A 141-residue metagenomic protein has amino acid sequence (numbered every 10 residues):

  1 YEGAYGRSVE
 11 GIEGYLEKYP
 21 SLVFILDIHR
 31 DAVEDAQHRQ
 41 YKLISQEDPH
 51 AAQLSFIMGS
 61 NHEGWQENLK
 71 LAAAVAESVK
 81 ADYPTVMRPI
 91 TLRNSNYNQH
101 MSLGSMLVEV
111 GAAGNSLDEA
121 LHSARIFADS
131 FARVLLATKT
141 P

Functional and structural regions predicted by a protein language model:
Y1-G6, I12-G14, I57-Q66, E109-D118: Second-shell loop/turn segments in exported
Y1-K42: Catalytic-core regions of hydrolytic enzymes
G6-E13, L69-A76, S105, L121-A128: Extracytoplasmic/secreted envelope proteins and their assembly/folding machinery, especially bacterial periplasmic
Y19-F24, Q53, T85-V86, L103-G104: Loop/turn elements at helix/coil->beta-strand transitions in domains of secreted/extracellular proteins
R30-D35, N61-G64, S95-N98, A112-S116: Solvent-exposed loop/turn segments at secondary-structure junctions within structured extracellular/periplasmic domains
V33-E63: A short, glycine/acidic-enriched catalytic loop
G64-T91: Active-site-adjacent substrate-binding region of metalloamidase/peptidase-like peptide-processing proteins
R88-T140: Active-site-adjacent mobile loop/cap segments within catalytic or ligand-binding domains
